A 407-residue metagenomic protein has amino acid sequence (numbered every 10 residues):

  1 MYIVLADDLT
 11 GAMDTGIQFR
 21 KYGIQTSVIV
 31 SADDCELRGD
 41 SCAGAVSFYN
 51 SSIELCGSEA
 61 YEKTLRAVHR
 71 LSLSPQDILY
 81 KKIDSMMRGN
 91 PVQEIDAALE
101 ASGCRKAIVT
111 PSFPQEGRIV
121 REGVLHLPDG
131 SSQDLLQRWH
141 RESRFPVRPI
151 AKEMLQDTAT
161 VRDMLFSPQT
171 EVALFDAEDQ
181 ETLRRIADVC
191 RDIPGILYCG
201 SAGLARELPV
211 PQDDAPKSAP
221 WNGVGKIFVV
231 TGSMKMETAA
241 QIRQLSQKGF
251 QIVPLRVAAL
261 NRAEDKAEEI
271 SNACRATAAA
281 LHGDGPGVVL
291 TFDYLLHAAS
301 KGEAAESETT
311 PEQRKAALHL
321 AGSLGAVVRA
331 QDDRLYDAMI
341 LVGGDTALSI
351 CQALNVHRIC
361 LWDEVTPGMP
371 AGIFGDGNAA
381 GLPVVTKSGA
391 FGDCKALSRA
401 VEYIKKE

Functional and structural regions predicted by a protein language model:
M1-C42: N-terminal basic/disordered segments at the start of proteins
M1-I3, Q25, I29, A45 (+4 more regions): Cap/lid and interdomain-hinge subdomains that line or gate substrate/regulatory clefts in soluble alpha/beta enzymes
L5, F48-N50, K81-K82, I108-F113 (+6 more regions): Short beta-strand segments
T15-I17, N90-E94, R118-L125, R184-V189 (+4 more regions): Short acidic, glycine/serine/threonine-rich loops at helix termini
A32-C35, L55-R70, L320-S323: Glycine-rich, highly charged phosphate/nucleotide-binding loops
V124-T277: Conserved, well-structured core segments that form the ligand-binding/active-site neighborhood of functional domains
A280, G285-V342: C-terminal structural cap/anchor segments
Y336, V342-C394: Conserved, well-ordered active-site substructure
